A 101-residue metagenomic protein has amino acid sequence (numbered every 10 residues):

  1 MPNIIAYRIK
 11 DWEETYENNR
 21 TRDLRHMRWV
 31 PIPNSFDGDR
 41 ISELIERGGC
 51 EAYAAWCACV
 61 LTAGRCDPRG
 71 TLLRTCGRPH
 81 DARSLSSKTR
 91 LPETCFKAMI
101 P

Functional and structural regions predicted by a protein language model:
M1-P101: Detector for short helical micro-motifs
